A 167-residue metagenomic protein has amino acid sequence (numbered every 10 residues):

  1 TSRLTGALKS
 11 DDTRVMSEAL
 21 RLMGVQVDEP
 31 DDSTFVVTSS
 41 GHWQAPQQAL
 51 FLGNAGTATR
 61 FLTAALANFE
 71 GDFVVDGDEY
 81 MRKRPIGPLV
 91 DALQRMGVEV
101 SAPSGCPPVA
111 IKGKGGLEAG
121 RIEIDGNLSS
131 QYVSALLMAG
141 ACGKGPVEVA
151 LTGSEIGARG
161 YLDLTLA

Functional and structural regions predicted by a protein language model:
T1-A167: Structural preference for solvent-exposed beta-strand-turn elements and adjacent flexible terminal/loop segments within
